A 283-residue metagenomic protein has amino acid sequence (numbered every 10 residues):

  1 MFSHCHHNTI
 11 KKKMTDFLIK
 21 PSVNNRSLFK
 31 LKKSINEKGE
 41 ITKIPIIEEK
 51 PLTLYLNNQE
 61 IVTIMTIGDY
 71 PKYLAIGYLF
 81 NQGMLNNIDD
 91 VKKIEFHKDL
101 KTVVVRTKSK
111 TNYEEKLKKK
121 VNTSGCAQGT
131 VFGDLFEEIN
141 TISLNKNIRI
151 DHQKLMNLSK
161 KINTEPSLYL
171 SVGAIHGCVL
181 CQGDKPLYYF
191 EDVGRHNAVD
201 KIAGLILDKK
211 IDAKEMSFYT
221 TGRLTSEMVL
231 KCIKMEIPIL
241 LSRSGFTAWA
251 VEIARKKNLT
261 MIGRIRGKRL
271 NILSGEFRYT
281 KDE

Functional and structural regions predicted by a protein language model:
C5, T15-Q182, Y188-Y189: Intrinsically disordered, low-complexity regions enriched in acidic/Ser/Thr/Pro/Gln residues
H7-T9: Short terminal hydrophobic/aromatic SLiMs and anchors at protein ends
K11-K13: Charged/polar low-complexity intrinsically disordered segments
G77, G83, G173-G177, G194 (+3 more regions): Glycine-centered flexibility sites
N163, A174-D212, D282-E283: N-terminal-biased segments
R195-K281: Feature captures the catalytic cores and cofactor-binding loops of soluble hydro-lyases/lyases that act on carboxylate
